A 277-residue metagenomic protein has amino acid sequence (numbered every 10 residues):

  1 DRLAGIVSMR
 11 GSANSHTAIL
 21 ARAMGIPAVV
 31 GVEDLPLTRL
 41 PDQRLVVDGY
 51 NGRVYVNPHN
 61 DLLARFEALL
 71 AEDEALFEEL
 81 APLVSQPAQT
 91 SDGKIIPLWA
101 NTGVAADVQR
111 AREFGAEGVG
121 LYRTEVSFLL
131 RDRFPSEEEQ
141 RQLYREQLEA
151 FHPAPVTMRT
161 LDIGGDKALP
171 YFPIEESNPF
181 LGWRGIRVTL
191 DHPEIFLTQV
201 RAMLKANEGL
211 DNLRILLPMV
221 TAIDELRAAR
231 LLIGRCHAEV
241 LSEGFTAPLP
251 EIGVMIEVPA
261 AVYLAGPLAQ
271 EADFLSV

Functional and structural regions predicted by a protein language model:
D1-F114: Acidic, glycine-rich flexible loop/linker segments
E79-V277: Conserved alpha/beta-domain cores
